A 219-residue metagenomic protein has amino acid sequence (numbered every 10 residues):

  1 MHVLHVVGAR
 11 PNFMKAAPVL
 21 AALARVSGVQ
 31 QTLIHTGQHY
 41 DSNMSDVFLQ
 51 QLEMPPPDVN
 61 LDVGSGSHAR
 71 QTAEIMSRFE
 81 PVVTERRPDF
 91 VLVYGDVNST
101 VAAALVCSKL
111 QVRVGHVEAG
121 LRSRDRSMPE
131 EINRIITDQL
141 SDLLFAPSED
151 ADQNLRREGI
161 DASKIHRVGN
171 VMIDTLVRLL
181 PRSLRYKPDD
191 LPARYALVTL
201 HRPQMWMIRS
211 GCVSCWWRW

Functional and structural regions predicted by a protein language model:
V3-G8, A196-L197: Short, hydrophobic/glycine-enriched beta-strand segments
L4-V6, F13-A22, F48, N60-D161: Active-site and donor-binding regions of nucleotide-sugar-utilizing enzymes
N12-K15, D41-N43: Short N-terminal binding/cap micro-motifs at the start of the first secondary-structure element
V26-T32: A generic structural motif
T32-Q38: Short internal beta-strands
Q38-P55: N-terminal beta-loop-helix "entrance" segment that forms/cooperates in small-molecule cofactor or anionic ligand
H39-N43, D62, L140-G211: A nucleotide-sugar donor-handling region in carbohydrate enzymes
G211-W219: Short hydrophobic signal-anchor/transmembrane segments that target glycosyltransferases and glycosylation machinery
